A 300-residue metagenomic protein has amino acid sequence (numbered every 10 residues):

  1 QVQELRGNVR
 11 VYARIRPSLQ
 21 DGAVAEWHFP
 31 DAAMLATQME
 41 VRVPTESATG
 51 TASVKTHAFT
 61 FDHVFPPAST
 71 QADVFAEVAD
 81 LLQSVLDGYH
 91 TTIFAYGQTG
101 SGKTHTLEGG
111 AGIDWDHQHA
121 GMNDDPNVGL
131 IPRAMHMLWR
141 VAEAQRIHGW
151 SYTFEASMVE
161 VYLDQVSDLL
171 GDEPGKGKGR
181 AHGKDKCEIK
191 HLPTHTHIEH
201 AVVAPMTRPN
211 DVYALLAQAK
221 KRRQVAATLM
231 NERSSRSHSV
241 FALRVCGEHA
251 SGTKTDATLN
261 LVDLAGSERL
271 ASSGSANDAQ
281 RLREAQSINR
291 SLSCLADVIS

Functional and structural regions predicted by a protein language model:
Q1-S300: Microtubule-binding structural modules
